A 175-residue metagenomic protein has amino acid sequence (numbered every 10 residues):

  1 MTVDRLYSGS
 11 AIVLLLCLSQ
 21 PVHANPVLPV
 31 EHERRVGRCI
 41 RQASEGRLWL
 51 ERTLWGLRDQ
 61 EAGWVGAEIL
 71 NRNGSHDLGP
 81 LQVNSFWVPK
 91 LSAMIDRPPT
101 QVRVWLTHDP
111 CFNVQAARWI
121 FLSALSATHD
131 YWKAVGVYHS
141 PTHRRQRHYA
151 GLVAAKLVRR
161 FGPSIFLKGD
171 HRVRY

Functional and structural regions predicted by a protein language model:
M1-T2, P29: Ser/Thr-centered flexible coil motifs
T2-S10: Bacterial N-terminal signal peptides that target proteins for export
L15-L16: Transmembrane helix-bundle segments that form internal channels/tunnels in multi-pass membrane proteins, characterized
N25-Y175: Catalytic glycan-binding domains that act on GlcNAc-containing polysaccharides
